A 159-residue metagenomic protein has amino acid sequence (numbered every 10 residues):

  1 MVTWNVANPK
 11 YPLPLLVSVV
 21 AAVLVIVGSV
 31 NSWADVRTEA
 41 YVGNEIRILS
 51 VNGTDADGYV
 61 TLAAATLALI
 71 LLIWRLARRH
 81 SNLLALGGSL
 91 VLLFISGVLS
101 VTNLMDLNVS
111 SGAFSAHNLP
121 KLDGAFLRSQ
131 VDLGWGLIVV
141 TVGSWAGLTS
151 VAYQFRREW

Functional and structural regions predicted by a protein language model:
V2-W159: Compact integral membrane and secretory-pathway proteins
